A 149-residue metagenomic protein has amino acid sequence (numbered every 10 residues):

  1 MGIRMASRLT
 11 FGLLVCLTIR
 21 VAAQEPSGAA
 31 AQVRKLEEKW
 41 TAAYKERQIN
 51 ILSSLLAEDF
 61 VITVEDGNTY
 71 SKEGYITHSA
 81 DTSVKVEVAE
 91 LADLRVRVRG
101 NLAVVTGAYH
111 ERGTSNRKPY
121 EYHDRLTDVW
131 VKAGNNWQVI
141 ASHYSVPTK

Functional and structural regions predicted by a protein language model:
M1-F11: Bacterial N-terminal signal peptides that target proteins for export
L14-A23: Hydrophobic h-region of N-terminal signal peptides that target proteins for export in Gram-negative bacteria
Q24-K149: A beta-strand edge to alpha-helix "cap/lid" segment located at domain peripheries
